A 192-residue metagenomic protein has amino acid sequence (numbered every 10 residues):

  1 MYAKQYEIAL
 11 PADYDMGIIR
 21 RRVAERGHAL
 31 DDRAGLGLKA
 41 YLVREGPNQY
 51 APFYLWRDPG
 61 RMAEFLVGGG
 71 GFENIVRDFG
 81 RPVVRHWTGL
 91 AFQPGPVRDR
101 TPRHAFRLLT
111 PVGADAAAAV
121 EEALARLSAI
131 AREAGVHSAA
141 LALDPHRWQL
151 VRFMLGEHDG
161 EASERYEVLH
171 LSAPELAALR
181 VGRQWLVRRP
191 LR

Functional and structural regions predicted by a protein language model:
M1-R33, R61-V67, D78-R192: Short S/T/G/P-rich N-terminal loop/turn motif that feeds into the first structured element of a domain
V43-R85: Hydrophobic/aromatic-rich structural module bridging two neighboring secondary-structure elements via a short loop
